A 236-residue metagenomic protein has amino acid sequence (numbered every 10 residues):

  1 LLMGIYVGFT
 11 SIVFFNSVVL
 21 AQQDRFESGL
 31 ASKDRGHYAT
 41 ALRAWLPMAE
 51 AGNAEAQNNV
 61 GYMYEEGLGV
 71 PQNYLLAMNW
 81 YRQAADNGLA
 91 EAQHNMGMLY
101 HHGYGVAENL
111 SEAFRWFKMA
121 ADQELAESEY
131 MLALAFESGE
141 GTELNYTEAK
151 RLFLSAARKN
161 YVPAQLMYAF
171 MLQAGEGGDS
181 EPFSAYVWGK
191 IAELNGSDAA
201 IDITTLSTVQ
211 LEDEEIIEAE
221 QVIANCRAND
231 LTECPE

Functional and structural regions predicted by a protein language model:
L1-V7: Bacterial N-terminal signal peptides that target proteins for export
S11-A51, E55-N58, T232-E236: N-terminal leader/linker segments that initiate helical-solenoid repeat arrays
R25-S32, A44-M48, N59-E66, N95-H102 (+4 more regions): Hydrophobic face of amphipathic alpha-helices that form TPR/SEL1-like repeat modules and related alpha-solenoid
H37, E50-N53, E66-L68, N73 (+12 more regions): Short helix-capping/linker turns of helical repeat alpha-solenoids
L194-E236: Terminal, low-structured helical/coil segments at or just beyond the last alpha-helical repeat
